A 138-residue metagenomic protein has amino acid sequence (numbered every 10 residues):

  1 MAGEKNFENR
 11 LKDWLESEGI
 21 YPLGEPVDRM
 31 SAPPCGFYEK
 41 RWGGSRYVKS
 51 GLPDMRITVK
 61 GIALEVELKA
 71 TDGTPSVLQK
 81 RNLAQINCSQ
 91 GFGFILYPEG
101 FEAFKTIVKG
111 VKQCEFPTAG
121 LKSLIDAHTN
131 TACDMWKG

Functional and structural regions predicted by a protein language model:
M1-G138: Catalytic phosphate/metal-binding cores of nucleic-acid and nucleotide-processing enzymes, i.e., regions that mediate
